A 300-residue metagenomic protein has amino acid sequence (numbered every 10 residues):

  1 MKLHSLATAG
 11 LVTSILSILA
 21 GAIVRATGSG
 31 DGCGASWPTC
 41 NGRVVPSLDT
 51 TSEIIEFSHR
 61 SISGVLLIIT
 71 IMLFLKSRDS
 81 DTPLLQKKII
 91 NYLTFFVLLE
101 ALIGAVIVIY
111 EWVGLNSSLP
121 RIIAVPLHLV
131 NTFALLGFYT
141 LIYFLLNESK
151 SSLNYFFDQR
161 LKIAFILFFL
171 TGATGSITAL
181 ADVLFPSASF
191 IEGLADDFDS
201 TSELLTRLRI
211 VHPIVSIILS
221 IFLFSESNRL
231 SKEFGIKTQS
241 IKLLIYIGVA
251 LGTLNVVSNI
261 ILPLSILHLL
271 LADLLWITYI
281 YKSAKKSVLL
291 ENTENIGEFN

Functional and structural regions predicted by a protein language model:
M1-N300: Polytopic transmembrane helical bundles with strong interfacial aromatic enrichment
